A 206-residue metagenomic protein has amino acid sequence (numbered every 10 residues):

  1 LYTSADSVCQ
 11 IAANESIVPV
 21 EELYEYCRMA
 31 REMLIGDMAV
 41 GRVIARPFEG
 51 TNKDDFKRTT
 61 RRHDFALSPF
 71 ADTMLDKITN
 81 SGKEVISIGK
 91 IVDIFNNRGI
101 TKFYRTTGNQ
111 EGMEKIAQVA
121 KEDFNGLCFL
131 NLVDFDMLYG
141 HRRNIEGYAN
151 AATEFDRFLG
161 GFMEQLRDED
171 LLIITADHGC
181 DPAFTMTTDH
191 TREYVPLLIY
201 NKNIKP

Functional and structural regions predicted by a protein language model:
L1-P206: Feature captures the catalytic ectodomains and active-site-proximal regions of enzymes that hydrolyze or transfer
